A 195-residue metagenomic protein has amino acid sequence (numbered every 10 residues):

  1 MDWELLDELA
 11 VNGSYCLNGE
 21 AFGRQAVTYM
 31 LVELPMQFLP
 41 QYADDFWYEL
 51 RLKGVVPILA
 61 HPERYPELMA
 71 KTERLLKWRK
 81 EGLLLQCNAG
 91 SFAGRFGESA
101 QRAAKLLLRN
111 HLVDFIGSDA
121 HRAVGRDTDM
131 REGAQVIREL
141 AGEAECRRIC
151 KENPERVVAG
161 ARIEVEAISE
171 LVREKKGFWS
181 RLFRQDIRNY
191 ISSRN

Functional and structural regions predicted by a protein language model:
M1-Q86, I168-R194: Extended substrate/RNA-proximal surfaces in nucleic-acid metabolism proteins
L6-E8, R64-L68, F92-R95, H121-G125: Active-site environment of divalent metal-dependent phosphoester hydrolases
L17-N18, L75-W78, R102-L106, G133-Q135: Short, hinge-like loop/turn segments at secondary-structure boundaries
H61, D119, P154: Conserved, mostly hydrophobic/aromatic
G94-F96, V124-D129, V158, E166: Short active-site-adjacent structural elements
G97-A100, G142-E143: Glycine-centered helix-coil hinge/cap
N110-T128: Short acidic/histidine-rich active-site segments
Q135-N195: Mid-to-C-terminal alpha-helical segments outside catalytic/metal-binding sites
